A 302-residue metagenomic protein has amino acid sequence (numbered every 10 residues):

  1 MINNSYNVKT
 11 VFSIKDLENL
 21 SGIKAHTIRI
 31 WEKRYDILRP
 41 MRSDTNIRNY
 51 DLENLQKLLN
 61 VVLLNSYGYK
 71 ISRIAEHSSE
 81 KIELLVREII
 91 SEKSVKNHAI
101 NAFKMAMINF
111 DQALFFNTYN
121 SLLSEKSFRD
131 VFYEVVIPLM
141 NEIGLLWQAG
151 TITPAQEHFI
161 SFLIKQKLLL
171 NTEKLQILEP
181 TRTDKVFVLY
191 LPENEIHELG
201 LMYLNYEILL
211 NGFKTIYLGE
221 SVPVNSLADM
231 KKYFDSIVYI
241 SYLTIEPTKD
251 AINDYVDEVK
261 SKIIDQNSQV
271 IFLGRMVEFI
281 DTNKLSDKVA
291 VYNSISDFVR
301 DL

Functional and structural regions predicted by a protein language model:
M1-F12: A detector for short, charged/polar N-terminal pre-domain segments
N4-S5, L20, E195: Residue-level marker of alpha-helix boundaries and capping positions
Y6-V8, L38-M41, I82-E83, L122 (+3 more regions): A short alpha-helix capping/helix-coil boundary motif
N7, D51, K249: Flexible, glycine- and charge-enriched loops at secondary-structure boundaries
K9, G22-I23, L55, L199 (+2 more regions): Residue-level recognition of alpha-helix initiation/capping sites
L20, K24-R29, R34-Q176: Long amphipathic alpha-helical segments
T151-T153, F159-L302: C-terminal regulatory/effector modules of DNA-binding transcriptional regulators
